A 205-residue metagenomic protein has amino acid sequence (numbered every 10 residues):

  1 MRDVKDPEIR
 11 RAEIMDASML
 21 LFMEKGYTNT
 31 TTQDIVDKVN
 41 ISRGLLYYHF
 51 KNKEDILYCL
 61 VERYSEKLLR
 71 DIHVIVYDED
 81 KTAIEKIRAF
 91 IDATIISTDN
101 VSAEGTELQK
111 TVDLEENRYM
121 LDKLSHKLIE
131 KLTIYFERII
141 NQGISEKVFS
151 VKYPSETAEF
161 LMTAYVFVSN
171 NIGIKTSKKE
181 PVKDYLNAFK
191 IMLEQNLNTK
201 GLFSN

Functional and structural regions predicted by a protein language model:
M1-I9, N205: N-terminal intrinsically disordered/low-complexity leader segments
R2, E13, L21-D55, C59-R63: Helix-turn-helix
E24-T28, E79, E146: Short coil/turn segments at alpha/beta junctions that flank glycine-rich nucleotide-binding fingerprints
C59, R63, H73-E104, A158-L161 (+1 more regions): Hydrophobic alpha-helical connector segments
I75, E79, G105-D113, I172-T176: Secondary-structure edge/capping motif, primarily at the C-terminal ends of alpha-helices and the immediately following
I84-R88, L124-L128, I144-F160, E180-D184: All-alpha amphipathic helical-bundle segments outside canonical DNA-binding/catalytic cores that form hydrophobic
A89, A93-I96, I134-E146, T163-A164 (+1 more regions): C-terminal peripheral helix-coil segments that are non-catalytic and often amphipathic
I95, D99-E137, S145: Short secondary-structure transition hinges
